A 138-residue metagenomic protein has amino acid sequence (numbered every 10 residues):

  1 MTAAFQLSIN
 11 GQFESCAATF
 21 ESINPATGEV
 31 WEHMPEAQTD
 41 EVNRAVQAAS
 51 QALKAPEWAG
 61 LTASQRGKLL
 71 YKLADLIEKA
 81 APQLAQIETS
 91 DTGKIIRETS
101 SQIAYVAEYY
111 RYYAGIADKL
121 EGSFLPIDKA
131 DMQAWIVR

Functional and structural regions predicted by a protein language model:
M1-M34, K68, K72, L120-R138: Terminal low-complexity tails and localization/encapsulation signals of metabolic enzymes
W31-E121: Glycine-rich loop-to-alpha-helix module at the N-terminal edge of alpha/beta enzyme cores
